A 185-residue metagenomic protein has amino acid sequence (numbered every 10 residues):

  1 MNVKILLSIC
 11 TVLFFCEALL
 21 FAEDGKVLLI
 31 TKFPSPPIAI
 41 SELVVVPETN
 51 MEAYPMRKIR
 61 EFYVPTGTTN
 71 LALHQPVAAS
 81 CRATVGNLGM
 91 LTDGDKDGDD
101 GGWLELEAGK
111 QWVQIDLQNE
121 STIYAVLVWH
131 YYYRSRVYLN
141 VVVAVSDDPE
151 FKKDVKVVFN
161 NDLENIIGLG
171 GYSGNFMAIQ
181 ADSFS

Functional and structural regions predicted by a protein language model:
M1-L7: Bacterial N-terminal signal peptides that target proteins for export
S8-A18: Bacterial N-terminal signal peptides
E23-L43, S80, W103-W112, E120-S121 (+1 more regions): Trp- and acidic/polar-enriched beta-sheet ligand-binding modules for extracellular glycan and matrix recognition
E23-T69: Activation corresponds to long, low-complexity, non-globular regions
K58-T66, A108-Q118: Short aromatic-glycine motifs in intrinsically disordered, low-complexity regions
R60-D95: Predominantly extracellular/luminal regions of secreted and cell-surface proteins, especially disulfide-bonded
